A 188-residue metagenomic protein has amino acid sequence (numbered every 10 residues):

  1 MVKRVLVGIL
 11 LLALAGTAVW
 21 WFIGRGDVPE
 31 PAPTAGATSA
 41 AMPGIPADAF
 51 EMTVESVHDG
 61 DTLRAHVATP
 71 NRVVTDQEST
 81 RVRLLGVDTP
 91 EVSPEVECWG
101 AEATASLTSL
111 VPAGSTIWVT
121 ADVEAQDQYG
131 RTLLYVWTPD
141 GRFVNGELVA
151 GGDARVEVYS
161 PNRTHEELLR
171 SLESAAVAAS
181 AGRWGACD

Functional and structural regions predicted by a protein language model:
M1-D188: Small beta-barrel nucleic-acid-binding modules, primarily SNase/OB-fold domains and secondarily Tudor-like barrels
